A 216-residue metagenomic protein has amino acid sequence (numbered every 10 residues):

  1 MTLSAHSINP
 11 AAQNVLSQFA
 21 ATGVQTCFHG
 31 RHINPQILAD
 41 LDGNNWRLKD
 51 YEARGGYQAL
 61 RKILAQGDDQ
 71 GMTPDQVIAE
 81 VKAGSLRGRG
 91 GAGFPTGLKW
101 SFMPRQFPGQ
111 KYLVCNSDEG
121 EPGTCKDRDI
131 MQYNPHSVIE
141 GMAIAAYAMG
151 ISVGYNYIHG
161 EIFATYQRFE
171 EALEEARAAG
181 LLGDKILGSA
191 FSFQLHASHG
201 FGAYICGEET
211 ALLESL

Functional and structural regions predicted by a protein language model:
M1-L216: Feature of Fe-S/electron-transfer and energy-metabolism proteins that preferentially highlights extended coupling
